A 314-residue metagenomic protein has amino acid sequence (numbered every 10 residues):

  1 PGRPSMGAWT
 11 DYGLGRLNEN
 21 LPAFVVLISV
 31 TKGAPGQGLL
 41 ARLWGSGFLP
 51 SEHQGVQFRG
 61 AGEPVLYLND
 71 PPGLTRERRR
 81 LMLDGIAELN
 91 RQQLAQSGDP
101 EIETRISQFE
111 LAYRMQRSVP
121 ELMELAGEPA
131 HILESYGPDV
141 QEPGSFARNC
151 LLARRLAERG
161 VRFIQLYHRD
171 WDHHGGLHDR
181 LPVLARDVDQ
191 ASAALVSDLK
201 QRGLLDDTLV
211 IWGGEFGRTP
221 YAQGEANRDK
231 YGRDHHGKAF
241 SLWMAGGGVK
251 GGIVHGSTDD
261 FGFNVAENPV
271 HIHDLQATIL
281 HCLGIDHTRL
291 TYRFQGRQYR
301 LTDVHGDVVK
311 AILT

Functional and structural regions predicted by a protein language model:
P1-T314: Ligand-binding pockets and gating/stacking loops
